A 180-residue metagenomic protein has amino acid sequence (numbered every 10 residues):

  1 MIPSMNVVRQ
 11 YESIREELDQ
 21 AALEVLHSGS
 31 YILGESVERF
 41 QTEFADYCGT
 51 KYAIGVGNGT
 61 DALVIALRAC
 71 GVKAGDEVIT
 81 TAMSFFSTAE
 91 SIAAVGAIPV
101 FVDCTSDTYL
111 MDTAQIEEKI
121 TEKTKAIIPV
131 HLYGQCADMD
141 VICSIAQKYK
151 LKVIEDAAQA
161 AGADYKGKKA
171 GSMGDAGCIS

Functional and structural regions predicted by a protein language model:
M1-S30, E35: N-terminal "arm"/small-domain region of PLP-dependent enzymes with the aminotransferase-like
V7, L132, I179: Conserved donor-binding loops in enzymes that form glycosidic bonds
D19, L23, Q41-A45, V64 (+4 more regions): Solvent-exposed, non-membrane alpha-helical residues enriched in polar/charged side chains
S30-E77, S91-V95, F101-D103, K168: Phosphate-binding glycine-rich loop
R68-A157, D164: PLP-dependent aminotransferase-like
E155-S180: Conserved active-site segment immediately N-terminal to the catalytic lysine that forms the internal aldimine
